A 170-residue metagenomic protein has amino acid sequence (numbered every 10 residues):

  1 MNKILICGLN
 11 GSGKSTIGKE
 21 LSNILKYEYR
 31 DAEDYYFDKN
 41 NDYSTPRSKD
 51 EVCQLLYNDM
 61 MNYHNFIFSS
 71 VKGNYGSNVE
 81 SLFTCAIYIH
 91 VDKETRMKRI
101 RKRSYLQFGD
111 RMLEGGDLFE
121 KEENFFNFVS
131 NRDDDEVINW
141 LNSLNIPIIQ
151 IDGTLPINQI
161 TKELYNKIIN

Functional and structural regions predicted by a protein language model:
I6: Hydrophobic anchor at the beta1->P-loop junction of P-loop NTPases
L9: P-loop (Walker A) phosphate-binding loop of NTP-binding proteins
S12: ATP-binding Walker
S15: Walker A/P-loop
K19, N23-N62: Conserved substrate/cofactor phosphate-moiety recognition/catalytic segment in nucleotide-dependent phosphotransferases
L82-R103: Conserved phosphate-donor/acceptor-positioning beta-strand/loop module used by diverse small-molecule
K102-D110: Conserved AAA+ ATPase "sensor/coupling" helix adjacent to the nucleotide-binding pocket
G109-E163: Small-molecule kinase domains that catalyze NTP-dependent phosphoryl transfer to phosphate-bearing small molecules
